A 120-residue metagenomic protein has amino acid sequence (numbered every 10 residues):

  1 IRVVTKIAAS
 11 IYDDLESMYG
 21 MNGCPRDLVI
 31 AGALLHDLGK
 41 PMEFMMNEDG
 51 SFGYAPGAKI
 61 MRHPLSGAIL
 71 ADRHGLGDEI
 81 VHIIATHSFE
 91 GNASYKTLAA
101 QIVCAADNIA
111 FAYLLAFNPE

Functional and structural regions predicted by a protein language model:
I1-R2: All-alpha helical catalytic cores of prenyl diphosphate-utilizing isoprenoid enzymes
K6-I7, E16-P119: Divalent metal-dependent catalytic cores for phosphoryl transfer on phosphate-bearing substrates
